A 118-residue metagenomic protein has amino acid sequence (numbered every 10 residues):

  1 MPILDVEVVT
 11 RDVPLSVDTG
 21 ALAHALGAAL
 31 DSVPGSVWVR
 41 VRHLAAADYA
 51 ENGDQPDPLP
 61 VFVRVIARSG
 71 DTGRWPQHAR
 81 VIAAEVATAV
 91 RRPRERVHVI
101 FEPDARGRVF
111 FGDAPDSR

Functional and structural regions predicted by a protein language model:
M1-R118: Interaction-mediating elements
